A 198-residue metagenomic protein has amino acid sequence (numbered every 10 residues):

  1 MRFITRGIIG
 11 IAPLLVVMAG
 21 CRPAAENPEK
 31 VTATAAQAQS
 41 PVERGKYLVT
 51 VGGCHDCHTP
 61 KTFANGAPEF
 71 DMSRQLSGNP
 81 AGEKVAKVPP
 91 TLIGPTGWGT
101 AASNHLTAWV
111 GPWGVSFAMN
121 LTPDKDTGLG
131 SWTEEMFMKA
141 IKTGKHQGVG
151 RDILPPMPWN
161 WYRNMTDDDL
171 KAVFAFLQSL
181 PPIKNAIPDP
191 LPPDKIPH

Functional and structural regions predicted by a protein language model:
M1-G10: Bacterial N-terminal signal peptides that target proteins for export
V17-G20: C-terminal motif of bacterial Sec signal peptides marking the signal peptidase cleavage site
R22-A24: Bacterial signal peptide processing site
P28-T50, T62-A64, K87, T127: Electrostatic cytochrome c docking/interface patches
G45, V51-K61, F137, V173 (+1 more regions): The canonical Cys-X-X-Cys-His
H55-P60, V149-L154, K184-L191: Surface-exposed patches in mature extracellular/periplasmic domains of secreted proteins
F63-K139, I153-T166, I196-H198: Gly/Gly-Pro-rich "capping" loops immediately C-terminal to redox-active cysteine motifs in periplasmic/lumenal
S131-Q147, W159-P188: C-terminal capping alpha-helices of c-type cytochrome domains
